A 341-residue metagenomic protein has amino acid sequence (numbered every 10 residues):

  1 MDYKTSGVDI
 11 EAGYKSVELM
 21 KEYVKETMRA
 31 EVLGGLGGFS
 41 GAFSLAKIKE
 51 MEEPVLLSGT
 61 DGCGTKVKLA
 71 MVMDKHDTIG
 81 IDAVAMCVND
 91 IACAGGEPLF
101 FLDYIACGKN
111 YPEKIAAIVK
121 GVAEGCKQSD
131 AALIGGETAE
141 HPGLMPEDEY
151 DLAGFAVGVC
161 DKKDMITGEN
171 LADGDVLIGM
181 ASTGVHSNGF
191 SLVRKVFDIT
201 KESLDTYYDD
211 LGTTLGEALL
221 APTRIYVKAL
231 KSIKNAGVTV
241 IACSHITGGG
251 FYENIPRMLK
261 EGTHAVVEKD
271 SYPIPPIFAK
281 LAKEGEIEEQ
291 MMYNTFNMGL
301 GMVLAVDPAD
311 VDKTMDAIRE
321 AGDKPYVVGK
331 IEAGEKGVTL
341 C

Functional and structural regions predicted by a protein language model:
M1-E31: N-terminal amphipathic/basic leader segments beginning at the initiator methionine
D2-T5, K114, I118-S129, M145-L152 (+3 more regions): Glycine-/charge-enriched secondary-structure boundary and capping motifs
D9, D61, G174, H245 (+1 more regions): Residue-level signature of catalytic and energy-coupling elements of molecular machines, predominantly ATP/GTP-dependent
G13, K49-E50, C63-K66, D161-D164 (+4 more regions): Short, acidic Gly/Pro/Ser/Thr-rich loop/turn segments
S16, M20, A42, C87-V88 (+5 more regions): Buried hydrophobic packing segments
V17, A116-V119, F190: Hydrophobic face of alpha-helices
E22, M28-T183: Glycine-rich phosphate/pyrophosphate-binding loop regions near the starts of catalytic domains
D173-E217: Acidic, glycine-rich loop-and-beta core segments that form the ion-binding/anion-interacting portion of active sites
